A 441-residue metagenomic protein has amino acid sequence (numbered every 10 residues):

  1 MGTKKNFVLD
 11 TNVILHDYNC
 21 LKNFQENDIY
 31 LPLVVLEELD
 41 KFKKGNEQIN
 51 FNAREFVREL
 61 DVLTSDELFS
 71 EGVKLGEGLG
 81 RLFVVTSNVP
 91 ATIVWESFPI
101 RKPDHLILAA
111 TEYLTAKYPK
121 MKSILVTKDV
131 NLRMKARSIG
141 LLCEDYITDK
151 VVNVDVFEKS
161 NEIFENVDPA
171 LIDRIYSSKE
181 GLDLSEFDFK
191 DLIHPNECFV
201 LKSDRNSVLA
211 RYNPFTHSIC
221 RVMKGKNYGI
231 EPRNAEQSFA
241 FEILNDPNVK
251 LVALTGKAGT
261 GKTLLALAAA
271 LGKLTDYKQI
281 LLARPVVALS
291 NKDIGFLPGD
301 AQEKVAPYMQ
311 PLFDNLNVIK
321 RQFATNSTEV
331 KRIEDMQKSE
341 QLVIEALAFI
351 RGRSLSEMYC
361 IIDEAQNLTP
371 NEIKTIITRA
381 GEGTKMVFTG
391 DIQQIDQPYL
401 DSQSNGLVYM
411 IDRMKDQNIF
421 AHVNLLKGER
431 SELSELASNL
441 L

Functional and structural regions predicted by a protein language model:
T3-I124, V130-N227: Active-site-proximal, substrate-binding regions of enzyme catalytic domains and RNA-binding/basic surfaces
T3-N6, K278-Q279, S339-L342, S356-Y359 (+1 more regions): Loop/turn-to-beta-strand initiation segments
H16-Y18, K338-I361, A365-T375: Conserved RecA-like ASCE ATPase "motif II neighborhood" in helicase/translocase motors
K41-V73, Q310-L312, V408-L441: Conserved coupling/interface region of RecA-like P-loop/ASCE motor cores
G229-N248: N-terminal pre-P-loop "Q-motif" helix
L254-G256, A266: Hydrophobic anchor at the beta1->P-loop junction of P-loop NTPases
G259-G261: Conserved glycine(s) of the Walker
L264-R332, Q397-N418: Conserved P-loop
